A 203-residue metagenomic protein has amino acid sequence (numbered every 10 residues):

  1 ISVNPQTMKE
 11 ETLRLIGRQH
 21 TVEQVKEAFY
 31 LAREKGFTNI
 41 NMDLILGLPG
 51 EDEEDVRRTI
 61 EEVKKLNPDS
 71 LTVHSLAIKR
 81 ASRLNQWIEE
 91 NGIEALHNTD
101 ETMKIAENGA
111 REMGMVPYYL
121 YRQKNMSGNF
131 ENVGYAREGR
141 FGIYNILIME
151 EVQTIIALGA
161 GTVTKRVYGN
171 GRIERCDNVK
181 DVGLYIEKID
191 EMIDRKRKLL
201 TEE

Functional and structural regions predicted by a protein language model:
I1-A106: Conserved non-cysteine loop/helix-boundary elements of the Radical SAM core domain that shape
V22, R111-G114, N178: Short linear sequence motifs
A32, R57, Y119-E131, G169-I173: A broadly tuned preference for mixed-charge, low-complexity surface segments
G47, N125, G161-T164: Short, glycine-/Ser/Thr-/acidic-enriched flexible segments
A81-L158: A C-terminal junction/extension of Radical SAM enzymes
G134-E203: Radical SAM enzyme core and accessory elements
